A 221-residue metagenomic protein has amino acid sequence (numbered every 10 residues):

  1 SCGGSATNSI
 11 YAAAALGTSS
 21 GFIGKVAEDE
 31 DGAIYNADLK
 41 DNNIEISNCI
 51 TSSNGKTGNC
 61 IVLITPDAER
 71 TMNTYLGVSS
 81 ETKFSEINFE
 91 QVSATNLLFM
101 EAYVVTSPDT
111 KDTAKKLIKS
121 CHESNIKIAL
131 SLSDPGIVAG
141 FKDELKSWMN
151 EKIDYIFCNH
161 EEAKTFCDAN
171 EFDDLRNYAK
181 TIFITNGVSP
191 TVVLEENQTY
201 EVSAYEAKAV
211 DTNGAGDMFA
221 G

Functional and structural regions predicted by a protein language model:
S1-N59, P66, L76, F89: Substrate-binding N-lobe of the ribokinase-like
A13, N159, G216: Short, conserved phosphate/pyrophosphate- and ester-handling motifs at nucleotide-, phospho-/glycolipid
S20, I46, I128-A129, I182: Hydrophobic beta-strand scaffold residues
T51, V62-P108: Conserved phosphate-binding/catalytic loop of the ribokinase/pfkB sugar-kinase fold
N59-L63, T71, P190-L194: Short beta-strand scaffold segments in enzyme catalytic cores
F89-S93, M149-N150, R176: A short, aliphatic-rich alpha-helical micro-motif
L97-D173, S189-T191: Conserved beta-alpha-beta core of the PfkB/ribokinase-like small-molecule kinase fold
S120, D168-G221: Conserved phosphate-binding/catalytic region of the ribokinase-like
